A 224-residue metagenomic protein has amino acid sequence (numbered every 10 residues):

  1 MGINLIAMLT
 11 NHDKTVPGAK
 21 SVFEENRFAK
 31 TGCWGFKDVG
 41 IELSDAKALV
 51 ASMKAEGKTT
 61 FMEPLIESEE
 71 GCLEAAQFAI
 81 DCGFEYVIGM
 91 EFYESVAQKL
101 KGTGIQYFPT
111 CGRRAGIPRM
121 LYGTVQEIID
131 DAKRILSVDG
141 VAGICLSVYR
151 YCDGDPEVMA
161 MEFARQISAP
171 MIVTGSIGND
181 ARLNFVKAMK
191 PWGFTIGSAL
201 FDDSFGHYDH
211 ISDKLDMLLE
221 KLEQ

Functional and structural regions predicted by a protein language model:
M1-F61, E67-E70, Q77-C82, K133-G140 (+2 more regions): Conserved N-terminal beta1-alpha1 strand-loop-helix module at the mouth
M1-T10, V50-K58, L100-M120, E157-M161 (+1 more regions): N-terminal small/glycine-rich loop or linker at the start of catalytic domains across soluble metabolic enzymes
I3-T10, G32-F36, T60-P64, Y86-G89 (+4 more regions): Hydrophobic faces of well-ordered beta-strands that scaffold small-molecule active sites in alpha/beta enzyme cores
H12-T15, V39-L43, I66-E70, R114-T124 (+3 more regions): Short, small-residue-enriched loops and turns at beta-alpha junctions that line or gate enzyme active sites
S21-V22, E69-D81, G123-D130, M159-I196: Catalytic cores of alpha/beta
M53, A97-P109, Q166, N184-K190 (+1 more regions): C-terminal helical cap(s) of enzyme catalytic domains, especially alpha/beta-barrels
L65, G71-A76, I80-C152, Q166 (+2 more regions): Conserved anion-binding
C82-S95, D139-Y151, S176-I177, A181-R182 (+1 more regions): Glycine-rich phosphate-binding active-site loops on the catalytic face of alpha/beta enzymes
